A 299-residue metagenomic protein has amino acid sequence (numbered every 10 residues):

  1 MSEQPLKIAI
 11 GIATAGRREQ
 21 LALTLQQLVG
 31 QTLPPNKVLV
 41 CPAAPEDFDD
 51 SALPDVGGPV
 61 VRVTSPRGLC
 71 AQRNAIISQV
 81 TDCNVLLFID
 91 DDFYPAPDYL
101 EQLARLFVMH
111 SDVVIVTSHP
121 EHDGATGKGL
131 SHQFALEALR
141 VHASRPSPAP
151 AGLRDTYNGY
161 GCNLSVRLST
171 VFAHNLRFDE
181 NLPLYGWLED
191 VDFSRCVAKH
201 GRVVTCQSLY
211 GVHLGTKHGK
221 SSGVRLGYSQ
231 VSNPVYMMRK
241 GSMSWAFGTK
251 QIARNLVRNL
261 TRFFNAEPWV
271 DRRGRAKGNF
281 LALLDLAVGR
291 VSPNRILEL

Functional and structural regions predicted by a protein language model:
I12, G16-G30: Short, well-formed alpha-helical segments that are part of the catalytic scaffolds of diverse glycosyltransferases
L25-V63: Acidic donor-binding segment of Leloir-type glycosyltransferases
C70-V85: Active-site nucleotide-sugar/metal-binding loop of Leloir-type enzymes
D98-H132: Conserved donor NDP-sugar-binding/catalytic core segment of glycosyltransferases
A135-Y157: Short, flexible, basic/aromatic active-site loop/helix in glycosyltransferases
N158-V166, T170-L176, E180-L209: A short, conserved alpha-helix in the catalytic core of glycosyltransferases
N181, Y185, R202, C206-V224 (+1 more regions): Active-site donor/metal-binding and catalytic loop motifs of nucleotide-sugar-dependent glycosylation enzymes
R225-N233, S244-L299: Non-catalytic, C-terminal membrane-associated alpha-helical segments of glycosyltransferases
